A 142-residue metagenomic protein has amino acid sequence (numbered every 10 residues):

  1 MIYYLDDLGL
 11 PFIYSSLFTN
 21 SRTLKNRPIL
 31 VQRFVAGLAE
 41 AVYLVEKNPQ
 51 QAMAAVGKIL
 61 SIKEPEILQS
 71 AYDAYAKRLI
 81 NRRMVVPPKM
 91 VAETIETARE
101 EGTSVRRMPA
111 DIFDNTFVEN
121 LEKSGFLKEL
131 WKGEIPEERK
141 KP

Functional and structural regions predicted by a protein language model:
M1-D6: Ligand-binding "clamshell"
L10: Phosphate-binding core of ATP-grasp and ATP-grasp-like enzymes
I13-L30: A bilobed periplasmic-binding-protein/Venus flytrap-type ligand-binding module shared by bacterial periplasmic
N26-R107: Secondary-structure end/capping motifs
R99-P142: Conserved C-terminal helix/tail region of periplasmic/extracytoplasmic solute-binding proteins
